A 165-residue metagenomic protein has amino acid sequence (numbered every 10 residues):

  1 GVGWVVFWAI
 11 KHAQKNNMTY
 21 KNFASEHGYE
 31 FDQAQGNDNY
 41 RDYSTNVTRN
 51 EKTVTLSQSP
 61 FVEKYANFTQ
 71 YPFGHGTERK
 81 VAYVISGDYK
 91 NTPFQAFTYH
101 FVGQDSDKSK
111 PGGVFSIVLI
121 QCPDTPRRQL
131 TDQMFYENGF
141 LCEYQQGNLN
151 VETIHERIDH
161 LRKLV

Functional and structural regions predicted by a protein language model:
V2-H27: Transmembrane-cytosolic junction motif
Y20, R49-K52, I154-R157: Generic hydrophobic/packing signal
Y20-G28, I158-V165: Hydrophobic, Leu/Ile/Phe/Ala-enriched alpha-helical segments that form helix-helix packing faces
E26-E30, N37, Q133-F135, G139-F140: Short glycine-aromatic motifs
G28-T48: Solvent-exposed, non-transmembrane helices and loops of integral membrane proteins
Q33, N46-F61: Short Lys/Arg-enriched alpha/beta "domain-start" segment
L56-V165: Structured extramembrane domains adjacent to transmembrane segments
